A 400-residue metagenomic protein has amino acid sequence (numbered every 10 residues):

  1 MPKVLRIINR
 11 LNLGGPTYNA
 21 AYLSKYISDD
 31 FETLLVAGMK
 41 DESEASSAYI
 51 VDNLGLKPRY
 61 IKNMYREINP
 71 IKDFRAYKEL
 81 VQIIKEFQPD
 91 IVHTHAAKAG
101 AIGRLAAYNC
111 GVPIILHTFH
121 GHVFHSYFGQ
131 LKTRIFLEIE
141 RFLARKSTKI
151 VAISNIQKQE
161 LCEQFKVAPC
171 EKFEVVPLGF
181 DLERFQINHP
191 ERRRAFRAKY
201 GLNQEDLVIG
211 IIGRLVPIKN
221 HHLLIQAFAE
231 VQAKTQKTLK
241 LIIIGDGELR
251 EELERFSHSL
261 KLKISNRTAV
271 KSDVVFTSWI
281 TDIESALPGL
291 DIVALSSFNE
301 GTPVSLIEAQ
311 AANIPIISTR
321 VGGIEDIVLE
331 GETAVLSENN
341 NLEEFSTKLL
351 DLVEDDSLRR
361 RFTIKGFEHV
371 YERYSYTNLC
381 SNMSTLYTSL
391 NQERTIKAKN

Functional and structural regions predicted by a protein language model:
R6-G14, Y18-K72, E160, Q164 (+1 more regions): N-terminal strand-loop element at the rim of the active site of nucleotide-sugar-dependent glycosyltransferases
T17-Y22, L207, I211-Q232, L241 (+5 more regions): A conserved mid-protein helix/loop that constitutes part of the nucleotide-sugar donor-binding site
K146-K172, F180-R184: A short, active-site helix/loop in glycosyltransferases that binds the activated sugar's phosphate group
A198, E344, D351, L358-E372 (+1 more regions): A short, well-ordered alpha-helix in the C-terminal region of glycosyltransferases
E254-S278: Nucleotide-activated donor-binding/catalytic signature segment of Leloir-type glycosyltransferases, i.e., the conserved
W279, F298: Aromatic "clamp/platform" in nucleotide-sugar-dependent glycosyltransferases that forms part of the donor/acceptor
P315-S318, V328: Short hydrophobic beta-strand element within catalytic cores of glycosyltransferases and related nucleotide-activated
E330-G331, V335-L342, D351-S357: Conserved acidic donor-binding segment of nucleotide-sugar-dependent glycosyltransferases
